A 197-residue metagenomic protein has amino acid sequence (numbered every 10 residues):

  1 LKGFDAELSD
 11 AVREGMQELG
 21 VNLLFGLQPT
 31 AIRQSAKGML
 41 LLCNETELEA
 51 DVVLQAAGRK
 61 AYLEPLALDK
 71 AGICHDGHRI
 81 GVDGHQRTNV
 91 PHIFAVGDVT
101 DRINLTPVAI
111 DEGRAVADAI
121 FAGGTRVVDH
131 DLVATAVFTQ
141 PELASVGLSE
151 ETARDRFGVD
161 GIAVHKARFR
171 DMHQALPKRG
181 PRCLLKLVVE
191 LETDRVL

Functional and structural regions predicted by a protein language model:
L1-A36, N44, R102-I110, D118-T152: Rossmann-like dinucleotide-binding cores of NAD(P)H-dependent redox enzymes
L1-G84, D155, V159-D160: A Rossmann-like FAD-binding core segment of flavoenzymes
N22-L24, F94, A163-H165: General small-molecule cofactor/ligand-binding pocket signal
Q34-M39, V90, K178-C183: A short, glycine/Asx- and small/polar-enriched loop/turn that sits immediately N-terminal to a beta-strand
K37-M39, H78, P91-H92, E192-D194: Beta-strand-connecting loop/turn residues
E47-A122, V127: FAD-site-proximal beta/loop scaffold in flavoenzymes
L48-G72, S145-L197: C-terminal catalytic lobe of FAD-dependent flavoproteins
D98-L105, T139, R170-A175: Glycine-rich phosphate/pyrophosphate-binding beta-alpha loops
